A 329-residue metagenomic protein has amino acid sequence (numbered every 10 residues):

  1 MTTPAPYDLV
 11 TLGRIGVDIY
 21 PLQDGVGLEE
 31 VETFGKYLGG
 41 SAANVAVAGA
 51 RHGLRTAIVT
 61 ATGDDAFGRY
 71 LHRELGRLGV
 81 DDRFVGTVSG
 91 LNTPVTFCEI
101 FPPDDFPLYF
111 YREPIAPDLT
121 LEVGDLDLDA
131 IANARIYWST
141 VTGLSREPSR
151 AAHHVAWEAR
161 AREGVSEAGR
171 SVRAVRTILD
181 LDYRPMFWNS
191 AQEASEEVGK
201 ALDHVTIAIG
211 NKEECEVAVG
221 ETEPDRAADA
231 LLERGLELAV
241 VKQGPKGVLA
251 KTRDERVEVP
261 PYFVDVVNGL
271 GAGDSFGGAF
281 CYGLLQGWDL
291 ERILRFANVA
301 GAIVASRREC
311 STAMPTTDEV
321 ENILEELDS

Functional and structural regions predicted by a protein language model:
M1-D81, L121-E122, D265-V267: Glycine-rich phosphate/adenosyl-contacting loop at the front of the ribokinase-like
M1-V10, E158-A159, G220-S329: Conserved phosphate-binding/catalytic region of the ribokinase-like
P4, A130-A132, G199-L202: A short, aliphatic-rich alpha-helical micro-motif
I15, L181, S275: Active-site metal-binding loops of divalent metal-dependent hydrolases
G49, N211, G273: Short, conserved phosphate/pyrophosphate- and ester-handling motifs at nucleotide-, phospho-/glycolipid
R55-V141, R173, N322-S329: Conserved N-terminal subdomain of the carbohydrate kinase-like
A134-T142, R176-P185, I209-E213: Short beta-strands and strand-loop turn motifs
V165-R170, P185-R256: Conserved phosphate/ATP/ADP-binding segment of small-molecule kinases
